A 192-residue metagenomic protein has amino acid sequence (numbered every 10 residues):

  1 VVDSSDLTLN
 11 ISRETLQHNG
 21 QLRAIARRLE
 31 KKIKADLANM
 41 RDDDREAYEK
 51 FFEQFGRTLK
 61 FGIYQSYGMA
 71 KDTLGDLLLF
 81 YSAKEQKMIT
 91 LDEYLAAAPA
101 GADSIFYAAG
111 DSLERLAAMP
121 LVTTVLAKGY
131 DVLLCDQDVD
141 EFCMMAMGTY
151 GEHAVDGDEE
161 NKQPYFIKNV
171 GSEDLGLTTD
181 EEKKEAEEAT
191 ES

Functional and structural regions predicted by a protein language model:
V1-S192: Conserved GHKL (Bergerat-fold) ATPase module
